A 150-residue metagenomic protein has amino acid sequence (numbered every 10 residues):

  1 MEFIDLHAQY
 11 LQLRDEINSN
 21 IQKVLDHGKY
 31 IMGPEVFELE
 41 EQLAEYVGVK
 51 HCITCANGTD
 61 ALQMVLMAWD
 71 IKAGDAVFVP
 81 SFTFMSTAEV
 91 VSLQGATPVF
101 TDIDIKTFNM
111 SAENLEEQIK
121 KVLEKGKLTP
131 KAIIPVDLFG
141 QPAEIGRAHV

Functional and structural regions predicted by a protein language model:
M1-K29, P34: N-terminal "arm"/small-domain region of PLP-dependent enzymes with the aminotransferase-like
E2, G48, F78, V99 (+1 more regions): Conserved Rossmann-like nucleotide-binding pocket used by diverse enzymes that bind dinucleotide cofactors
G28-A76, V90, Q94, F100-D102 (+1 more regions): Phosphate-binding glycine-rich loop
F82, A96, I103-I105, L138: Active-site loop/turn elements of alpha/beta-hydrolase fold enzymes, especially the short glycine-/histidine-rich
T83-A88: Conserved coil-to-alpha-helix start sites within the AMP-binding
K106-R147: Active-site phosphate-binding strand-loop segment of PLP-dependent enzymes
